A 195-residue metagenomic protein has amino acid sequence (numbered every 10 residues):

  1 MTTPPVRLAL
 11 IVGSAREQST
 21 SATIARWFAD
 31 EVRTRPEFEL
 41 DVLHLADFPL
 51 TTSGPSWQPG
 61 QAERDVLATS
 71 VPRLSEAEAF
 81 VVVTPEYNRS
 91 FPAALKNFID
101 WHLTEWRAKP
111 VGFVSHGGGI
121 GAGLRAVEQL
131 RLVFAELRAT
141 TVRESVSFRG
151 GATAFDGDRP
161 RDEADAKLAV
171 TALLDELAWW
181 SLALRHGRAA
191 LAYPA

Functional and structural regions predicted by a protein language model:
M1-N97, P160-W179, L184-A195: N-terminal beta1-alpha1-beta2 submodule of the flavodoxin-like/Rossmannoid cofactor-binding fold
G13-E17, L103, G119: Amphipathic alpha-helical interaction elements
D41-T52, T104, L137-G157: Mobile beta-alpha loop/short-helix "lid" or hinge segments that flank ligand
E78-F80, R107-G112: Short, surface-exposed connector motifs at secondary-structure boundaries
L95-R107: A short, gly/pro- and small-residue-rich
R107-A108, G157-R161: Glycine-rich NAD(P)-binding loop of Rossmann-like domains
P110-G151, A164-A169: Short, glycine-/small-residue-rich phosphate/pyrophosphate-handling segment
